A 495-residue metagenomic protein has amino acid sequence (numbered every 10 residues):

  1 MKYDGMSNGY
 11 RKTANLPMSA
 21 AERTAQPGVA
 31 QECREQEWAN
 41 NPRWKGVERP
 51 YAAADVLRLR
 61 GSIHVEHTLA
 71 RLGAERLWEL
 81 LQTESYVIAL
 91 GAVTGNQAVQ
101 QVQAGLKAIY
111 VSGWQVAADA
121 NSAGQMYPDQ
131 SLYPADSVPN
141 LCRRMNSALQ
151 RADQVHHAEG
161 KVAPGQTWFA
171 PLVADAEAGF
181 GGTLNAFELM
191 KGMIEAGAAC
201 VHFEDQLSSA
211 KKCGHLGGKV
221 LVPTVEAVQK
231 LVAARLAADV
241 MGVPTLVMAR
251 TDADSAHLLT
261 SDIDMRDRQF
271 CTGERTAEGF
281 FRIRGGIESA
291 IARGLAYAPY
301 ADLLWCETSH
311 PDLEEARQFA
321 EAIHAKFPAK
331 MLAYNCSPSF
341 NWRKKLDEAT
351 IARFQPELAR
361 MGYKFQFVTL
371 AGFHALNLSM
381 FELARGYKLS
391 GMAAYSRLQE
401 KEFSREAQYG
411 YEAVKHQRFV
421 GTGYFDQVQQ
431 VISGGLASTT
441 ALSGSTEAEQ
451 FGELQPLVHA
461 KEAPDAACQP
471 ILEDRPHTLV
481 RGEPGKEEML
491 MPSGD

Functional and structural regions predicted by a protein language model:
K2-G28: Compositionally biased, intrinsically disordered low-complexity regions enriched for acidic
E22-T24, G28, G46-A74, V138 (+6 more regions): Extended, intrinsically disordered, low-complexity segments
N41-S62, E66-T68, L72-E79, A89-Y334 (+4 more regions): Alpha/beta enzyme core
T83-V87: A short, charged/proline- and glycine-enriched loop that marks the coil->beta-strand transition at the N-terminal
C468-D495: Long, low-complexity, intrinsically disordered segments
